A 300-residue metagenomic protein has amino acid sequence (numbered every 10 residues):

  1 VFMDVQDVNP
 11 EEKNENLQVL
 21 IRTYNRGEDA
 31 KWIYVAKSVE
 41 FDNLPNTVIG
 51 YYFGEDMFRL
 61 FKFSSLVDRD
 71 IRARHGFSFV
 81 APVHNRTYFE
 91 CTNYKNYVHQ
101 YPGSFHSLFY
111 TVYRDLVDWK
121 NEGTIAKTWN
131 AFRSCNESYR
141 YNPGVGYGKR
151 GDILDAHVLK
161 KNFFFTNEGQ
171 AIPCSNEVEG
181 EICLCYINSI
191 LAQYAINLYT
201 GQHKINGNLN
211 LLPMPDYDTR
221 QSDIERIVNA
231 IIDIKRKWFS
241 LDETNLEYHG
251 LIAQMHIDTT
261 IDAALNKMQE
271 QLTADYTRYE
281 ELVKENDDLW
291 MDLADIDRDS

Functional and structural regions predicted by a protein language model:
V1-Q18, G27-E28, W32-V35, L44-N46 (+5 more regions): S-adenosyl-L-methionine
N25, S38, R59, F63: Small-residue (GG/TT-enriched) beta-loop-alpha framework at ligand/catalytic clefts
S38-E40, G54, G76, Y88: Intrinsic disorder/low-complexity segments
F41, F63-S65, Y147: A subset of signal/propeptide-processing and intrinsically disordered low-complexity segments in secreted/extracellular
V48-G54, R59-L66, I71, H75-G76: Flexible inter-domain linker/hinge segments
P82-T92, Y97: Glycine-rich, aromatic-lined ligand/substrate-binding cores of catalytic and carbohydrate-binding domains
